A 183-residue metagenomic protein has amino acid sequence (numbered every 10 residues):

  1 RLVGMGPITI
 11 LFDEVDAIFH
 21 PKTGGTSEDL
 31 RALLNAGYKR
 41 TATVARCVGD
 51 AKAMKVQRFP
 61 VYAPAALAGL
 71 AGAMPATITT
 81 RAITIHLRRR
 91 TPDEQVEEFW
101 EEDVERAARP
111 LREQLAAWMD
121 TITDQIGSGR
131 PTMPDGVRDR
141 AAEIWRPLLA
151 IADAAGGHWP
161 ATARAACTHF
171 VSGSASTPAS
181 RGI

Functional and structural regions predicted by a protein language model:
R1-T9, V44-V48: Short glycine-rich substrate-engagement loop in P-loop NTPases that contacts/grips substrate
L2-G4, T23, Q57-F59: Short, charge-rich binding segments
G6-I8, R40-A42, V61-P64, I78-I83: Short glycine-/polar-rich loops that comprise or flank the Walker A/P-loop and associated switch/sensor motifs
T9-G37, G69-T80: Conserved AAA+/SF3 P-loop NTPase catalytic/coupling segment centered on the Walker-B
T26-Q57: Conserved catalytic/switch belt of AAA+ P-loop NTPases
T41-V48, P64-L67, G72-A73: Sensor-1/coupling segment of RecA-like P-loop NTPase cores
K55, F59-V61, L70-R181: Phosphate-sensing "switch" segment of ASCE/P-loop ATPases
